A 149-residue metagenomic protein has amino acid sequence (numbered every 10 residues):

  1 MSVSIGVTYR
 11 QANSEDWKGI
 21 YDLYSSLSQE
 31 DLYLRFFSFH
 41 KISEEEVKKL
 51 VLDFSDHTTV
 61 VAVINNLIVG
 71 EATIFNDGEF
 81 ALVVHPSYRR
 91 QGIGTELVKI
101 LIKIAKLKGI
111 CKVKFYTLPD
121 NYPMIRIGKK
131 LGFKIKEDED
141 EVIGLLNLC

Functional and structural regions predicted by a protein language model:
V7-D22: A short beta-loop-alpha structural element at the N-terminal edge of CoA-dependent acyl/N-acetyltransferase catalytic
S26-A81: Acetyl-CoA-dependent GNAT
A81-R90, T117-L118, C149: A short, internal acetyl-CoA/4′-phosphopantetheine-binding micro-motif in the GNAT/acyltransferase core
V84, R90-L107, R126-K130: Conserved acetyl-CoA-binding loop-helix of GNAT-fold acetyltransferases
I104-L118: Conserved GNAT acetyl-CoA-binding A-motif
K129-E139: Conserved acetyl-CoA-binding loop of GNAT-fold acetyltransferases
D138-C149: C-terminal "cap" of GNAT-fold acetyltransferases
